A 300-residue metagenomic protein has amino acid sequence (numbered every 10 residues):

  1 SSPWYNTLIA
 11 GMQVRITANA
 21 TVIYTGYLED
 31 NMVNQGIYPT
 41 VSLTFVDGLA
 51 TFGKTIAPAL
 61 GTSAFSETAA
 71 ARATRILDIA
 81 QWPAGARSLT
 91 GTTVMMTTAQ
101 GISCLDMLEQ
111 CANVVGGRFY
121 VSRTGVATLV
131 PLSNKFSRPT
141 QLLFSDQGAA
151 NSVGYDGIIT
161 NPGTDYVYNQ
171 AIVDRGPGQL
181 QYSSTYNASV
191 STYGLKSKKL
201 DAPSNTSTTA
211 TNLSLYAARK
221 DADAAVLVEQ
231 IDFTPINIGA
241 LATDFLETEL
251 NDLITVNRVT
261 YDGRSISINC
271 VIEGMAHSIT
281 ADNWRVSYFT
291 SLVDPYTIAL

Functional and structural regions predicted by a protein language model:
S1-E67, S278, F289-T297: Beta-strand-rich assembly/attachment modules of structural machines
W4-N6, T68, R72, S103 (+2 more regions): Short amphipathic alpha-helical segments
I9-G11, G101, N251-N257: Glycine-centered loop/turn motifs
V14-R15, S63-D78, L195-K198, I298-L300: Short, cationic low-complexity segments
I16-Y27, Y261-E273: Short coil-to-beta-strand transition motifs
M32-G163: Charged- and aromatic-enriched interaction segments used to assemble and dock large macromolecular complexes
D106-N113, R118-N269, H277-A281, Y288 (+1 more regions): Acidic, small/polar-enriched beta strand-loop surface segments
